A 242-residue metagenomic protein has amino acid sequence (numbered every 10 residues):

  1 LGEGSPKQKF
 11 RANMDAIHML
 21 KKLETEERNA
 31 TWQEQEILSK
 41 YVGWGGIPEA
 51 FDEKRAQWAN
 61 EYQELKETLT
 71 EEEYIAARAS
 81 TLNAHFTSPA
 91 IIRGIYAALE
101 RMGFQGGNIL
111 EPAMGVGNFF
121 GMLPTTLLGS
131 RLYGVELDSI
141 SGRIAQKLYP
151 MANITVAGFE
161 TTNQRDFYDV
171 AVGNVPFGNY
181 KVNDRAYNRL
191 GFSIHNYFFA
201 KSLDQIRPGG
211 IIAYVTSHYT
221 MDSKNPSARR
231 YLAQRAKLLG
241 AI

Functional and structural regions predicted by a protein language model:
G2-L148, A152: Class I S-adenosyl-L-methionine
G107, D169, L239: Conserved acidic residues
Y133, T155, L239-I242: General small-molecule cofactor/ligand-binding pocket signal
S139, G191-I242: Conserved Class I SAM-dependent methyltransferase catalytic core
A157-T161: Conserved SAM/SAH-binding loop
T162-V172: A short acidic, Gly/Pro-enriched loop at the edge of an enzyme's catalytic core that lines a small-molecule cofactor
V172-K181: A short SAM/SAH-binding and catalytic strip from SAM-dependent methyltransferases
R185-L190: Short glycine-enriched, charge-decorated loop/helix-capping segments at active-site entrances that position
